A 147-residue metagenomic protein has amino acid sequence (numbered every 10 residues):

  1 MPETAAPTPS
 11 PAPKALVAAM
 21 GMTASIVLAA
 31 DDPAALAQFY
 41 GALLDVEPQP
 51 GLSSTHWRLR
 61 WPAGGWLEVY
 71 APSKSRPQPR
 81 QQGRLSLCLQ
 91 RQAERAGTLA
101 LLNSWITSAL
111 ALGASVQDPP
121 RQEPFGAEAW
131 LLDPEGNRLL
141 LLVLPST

Functional and structural regions predicted by a protein language model:
P2-A19, S25, I106-T147: Vicinal oxygen chelate
A12-A15, P72-Q78: Short beta-strand/turn micro-motifs at beta-sheet edges
M22-D31, L59, P77-L110, A127-L132: Vicinal oxygen chelate
V27-L67, K74: Core segments of cupin and vicinal oxygen chelate
P33, A37, V46, R58-R60 (+4 more regions): A generic structural signal for ordered secondary structure
P48-S53, P77, Q81, G97 (+2 more regions): Hydrophobic/basic alpha-helical segments enriched in Actinobacteria
P62, Y70-P72, Q90, L144: Generic beta-structure capping elements
W66-E68, R84-C88, R138: Short hydrophobic-acidic sequence motifs that mark active-site Asp/Glu residues
